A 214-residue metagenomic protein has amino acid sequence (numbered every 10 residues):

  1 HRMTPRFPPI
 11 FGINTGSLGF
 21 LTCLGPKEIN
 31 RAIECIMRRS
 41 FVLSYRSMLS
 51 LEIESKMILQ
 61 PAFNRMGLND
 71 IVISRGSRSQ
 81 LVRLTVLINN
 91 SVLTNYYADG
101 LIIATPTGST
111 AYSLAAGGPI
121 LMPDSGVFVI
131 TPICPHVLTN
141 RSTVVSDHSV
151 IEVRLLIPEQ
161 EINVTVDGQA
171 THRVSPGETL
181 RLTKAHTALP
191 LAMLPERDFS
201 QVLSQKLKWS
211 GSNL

Functional and structural regions predicted by a protein language model:
H1-R6, E34: N-terminal glycine-/serine-/threonine-rich phosphate-binding loop
P9-F11: Proline-centered loop/turn at the N-terminus of a beta-strand
S17-D99: Catalytic core of DAGKc-family lipid kinases
Y45-L49, G67-N69, Q80-L84, D99-L101 (+5 more regions): A generic structural signal for short beta-strands and their flanking turns/coil linkers
R65, I73, R78, N89-V92 (+1 more regions): ATP/nucleoside-binding phosphotransfer catalytic cores, i.e., glycine-rich phosphate-binding loops
V86, G108, V164: Short aromatic-centered micro-motifs
N95-T139: Gly/Ser/Thr-rich active-site loops/lids in small-molecule metabolic enzymes that frequently grip phosphoryl groups
